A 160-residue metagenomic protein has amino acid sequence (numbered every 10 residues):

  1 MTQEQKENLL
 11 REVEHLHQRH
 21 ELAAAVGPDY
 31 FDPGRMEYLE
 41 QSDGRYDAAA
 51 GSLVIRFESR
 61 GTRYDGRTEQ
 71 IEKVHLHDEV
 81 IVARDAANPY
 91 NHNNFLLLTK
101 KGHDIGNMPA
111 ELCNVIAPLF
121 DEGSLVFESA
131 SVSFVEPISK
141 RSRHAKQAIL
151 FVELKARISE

Functional and structural regions predicted by a protein language model:
M1-E160: Conserved active-site motif detector
